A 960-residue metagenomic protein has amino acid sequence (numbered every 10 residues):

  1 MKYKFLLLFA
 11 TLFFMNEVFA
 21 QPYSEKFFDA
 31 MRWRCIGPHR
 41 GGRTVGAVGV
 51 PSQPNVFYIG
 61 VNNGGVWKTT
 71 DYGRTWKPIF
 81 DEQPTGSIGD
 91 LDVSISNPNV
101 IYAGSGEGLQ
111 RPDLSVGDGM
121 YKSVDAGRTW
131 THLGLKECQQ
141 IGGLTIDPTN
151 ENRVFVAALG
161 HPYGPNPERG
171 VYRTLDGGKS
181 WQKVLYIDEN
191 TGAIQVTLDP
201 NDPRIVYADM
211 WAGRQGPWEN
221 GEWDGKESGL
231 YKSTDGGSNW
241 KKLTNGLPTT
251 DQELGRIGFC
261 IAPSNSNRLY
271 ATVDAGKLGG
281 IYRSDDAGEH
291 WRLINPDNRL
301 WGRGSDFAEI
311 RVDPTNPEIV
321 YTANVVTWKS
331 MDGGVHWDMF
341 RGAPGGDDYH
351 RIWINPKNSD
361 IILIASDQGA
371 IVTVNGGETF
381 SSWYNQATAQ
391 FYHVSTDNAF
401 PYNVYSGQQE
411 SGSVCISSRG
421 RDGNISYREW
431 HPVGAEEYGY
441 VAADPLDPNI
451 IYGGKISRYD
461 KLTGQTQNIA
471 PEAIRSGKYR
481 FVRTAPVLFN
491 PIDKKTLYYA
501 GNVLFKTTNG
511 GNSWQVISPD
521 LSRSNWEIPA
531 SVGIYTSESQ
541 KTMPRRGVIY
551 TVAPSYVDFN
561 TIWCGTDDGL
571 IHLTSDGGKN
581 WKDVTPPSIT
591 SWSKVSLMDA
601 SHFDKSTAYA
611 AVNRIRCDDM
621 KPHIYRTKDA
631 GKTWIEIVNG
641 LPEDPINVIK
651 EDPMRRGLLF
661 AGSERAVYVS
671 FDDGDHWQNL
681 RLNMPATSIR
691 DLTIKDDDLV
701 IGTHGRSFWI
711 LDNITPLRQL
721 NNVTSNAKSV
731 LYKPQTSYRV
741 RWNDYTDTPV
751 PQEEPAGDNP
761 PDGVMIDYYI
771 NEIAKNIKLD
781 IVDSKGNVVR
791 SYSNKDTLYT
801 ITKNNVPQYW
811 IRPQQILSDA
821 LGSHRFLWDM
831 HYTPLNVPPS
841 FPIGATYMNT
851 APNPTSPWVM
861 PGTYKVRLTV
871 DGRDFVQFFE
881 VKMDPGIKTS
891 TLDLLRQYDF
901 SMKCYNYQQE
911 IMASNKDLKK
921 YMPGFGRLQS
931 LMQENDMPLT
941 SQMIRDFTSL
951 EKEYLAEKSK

Functional and structural regions predicted by a protein language model:
M1-P22: Bacterial Sec-dependent N-terminal signal peptides
F5-L7, F14, D71, D125 (+2 more regions): Intrinsically disordered, low-complexity repeat segments enriched in small/polar residues
E17, A30, G177, L521 (+2 more regions): Short linear motifs in intrinsically disordered/low-complexity regions
F19, I451-Y452, L955-S959: Short, intrinsically disordered, charge-balanced linker/junction segments flanking boundaries in proteins
Q21-E754, P761-G763, N794: Beta-propeller blade termini and top-face loops
E472, Y479-L488, I492, Y498 (+11 more regions): C-terminal low-complexity, glycine/proline- and small-hydrophobic-enriched intrinsically disordered tails that act as
